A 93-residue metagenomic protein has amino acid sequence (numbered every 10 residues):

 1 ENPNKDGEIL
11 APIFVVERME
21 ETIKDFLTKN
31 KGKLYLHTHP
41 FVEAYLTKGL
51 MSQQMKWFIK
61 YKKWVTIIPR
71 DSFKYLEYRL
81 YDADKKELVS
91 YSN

Functional and structural regions predicted by a protein language model:
E1-F58, K63-Y75: Conserved glycine-centered short motifs in functionally critical loops
D71, E77-N93: C-terminal intrinsically disordered, low-complexity extensions immediately downstream of enzyme catalytic cores
